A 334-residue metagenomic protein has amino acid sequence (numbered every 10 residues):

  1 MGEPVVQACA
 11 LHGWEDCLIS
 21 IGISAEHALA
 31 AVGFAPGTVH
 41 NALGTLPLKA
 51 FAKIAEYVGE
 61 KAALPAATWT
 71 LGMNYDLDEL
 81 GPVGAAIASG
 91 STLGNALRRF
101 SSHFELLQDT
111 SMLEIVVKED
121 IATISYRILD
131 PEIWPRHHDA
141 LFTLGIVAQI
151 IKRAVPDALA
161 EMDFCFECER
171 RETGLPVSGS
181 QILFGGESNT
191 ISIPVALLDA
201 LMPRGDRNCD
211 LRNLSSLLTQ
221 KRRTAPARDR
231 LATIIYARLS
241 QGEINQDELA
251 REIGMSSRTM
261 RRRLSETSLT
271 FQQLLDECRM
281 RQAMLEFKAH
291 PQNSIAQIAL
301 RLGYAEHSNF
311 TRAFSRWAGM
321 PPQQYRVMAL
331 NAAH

Functional and structural regions predicted by a protein language model:
M1-D120: N-terminal low-complexity or simple alpha-helical regulatory segments that function as activation/interaction modules
P47, A140, D276: Short, conserved glycine- and acidic-residue-centered signature motifs in active-site or ligand-binding loops
A55, L97, L144-V147, I235: Hydrophobic alpha-helical core bundles mediating ligand binding, dimerization, or RNAP-core interactions
G81-A86, L129-P131, L214-L218: Short hinge/gating elements
T92, A96, P135, D139-T143 (+1 more regions): Short amphipathic alpha-helical segments
L107-L197: DNA-contacting interfaces and partner/effector-binding or oligomerization modules in DNA-centric proteins
E169-H334: Extended mid-to-C-terminal alpha-helical interaction segments
